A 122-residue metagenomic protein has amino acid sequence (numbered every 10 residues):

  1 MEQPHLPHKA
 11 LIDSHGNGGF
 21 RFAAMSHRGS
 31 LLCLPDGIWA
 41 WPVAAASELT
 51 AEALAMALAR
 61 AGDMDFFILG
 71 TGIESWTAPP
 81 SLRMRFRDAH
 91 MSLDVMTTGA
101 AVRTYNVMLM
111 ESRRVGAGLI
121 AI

Functional and structural regions predicted by a protein language model:
M1-E52, M110-I122: Non-catalytic interface/targeting segments
A40-P42, S75-A78, T104: Short active-site-adjacent helix-start/loop capping segments
T50-L58, T104: Short, charged beta->alpha transition segments
A57-D94: Mid-chain, well-packed structural core segment of small domains
S92-V102: A short glycine-rich beta-strand->turn/loop micro-motif centered on a GG-aromatic cluster
A100-M110: Glycine-rich phosphate-binding/hydrolytic loop that grips phosphoryl groups
